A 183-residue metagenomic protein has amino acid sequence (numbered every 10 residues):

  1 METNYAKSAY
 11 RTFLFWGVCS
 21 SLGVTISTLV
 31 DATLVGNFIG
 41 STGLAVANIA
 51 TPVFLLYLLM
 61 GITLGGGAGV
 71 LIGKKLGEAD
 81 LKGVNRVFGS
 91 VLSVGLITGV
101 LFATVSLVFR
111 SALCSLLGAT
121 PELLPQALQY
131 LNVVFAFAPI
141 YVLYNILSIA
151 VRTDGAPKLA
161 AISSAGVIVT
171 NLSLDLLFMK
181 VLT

Functional and structural regions predicted by a protein language model:
M1-V18, I72-P139, T170, T183: Short alpha-helical transmembrane segments in multi-pass integral membrane proteins
K7-I26, V30, V53-M60, A136 (+1 more regions): Residue-level signal for short hydrophobic patches within transmembrane helices of multi-pass membrane transporters
G17, S21, A32-T33, N37 (+4 more regions): Transmembrane alpha-helix boundary and packing residues in multipass membrane permease domains and related
V24-L29, F38, A103, L107 (+1 more regions): Recurrent gating helices in multi-pass secondary carriers
I26-L29, F38-S41, K75-E78, T153-D154 (+1 more regions): Helix-loop interface residues and adjacent transmembrane-helix termini in multi-pass membrane transporters, primarily
V35-L55, P121-Q126: Interfacial/gating helices of multi-pass transporter permease domains
L44-T104, Y141-A160: Small-residue-rich hydrophobic transmembrane alpha-helices
S106, L159-T183: Alpha-helical transmembrane segments of multi-pass membrane transporters and transport-associated inner-membrane enzymes
